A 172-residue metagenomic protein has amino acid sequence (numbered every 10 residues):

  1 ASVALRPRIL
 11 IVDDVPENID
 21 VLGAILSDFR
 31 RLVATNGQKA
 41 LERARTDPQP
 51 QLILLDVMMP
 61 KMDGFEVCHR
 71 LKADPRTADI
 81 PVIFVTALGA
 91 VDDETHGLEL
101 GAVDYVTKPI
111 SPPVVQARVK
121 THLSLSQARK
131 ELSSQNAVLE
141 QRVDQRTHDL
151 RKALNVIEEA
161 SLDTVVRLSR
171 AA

Functional and structural regions predicted by a protein language model:
A4, P16-V33, T46: Two-component/phosphorelay signaling modules centered on CheY-like receiver
L10, P16, V33-L52: Acidic, metal-coordinating helix/loop segments flanking the phosphotransfer/catalytic sites of two-component signaling
V33, M59-K61, A78, A90 (+1 more regions): The feature encodes the CheY-like receiver
M59, L71, G97: Receiver (REC) domain active-site loop signature in two-component systems and cognate sites in sensor histidine kinases
Q127-V166, R170: Amphipathic alpha-helical coiled-coil "transmission" helices that mediate dimerization and conformational coupling
